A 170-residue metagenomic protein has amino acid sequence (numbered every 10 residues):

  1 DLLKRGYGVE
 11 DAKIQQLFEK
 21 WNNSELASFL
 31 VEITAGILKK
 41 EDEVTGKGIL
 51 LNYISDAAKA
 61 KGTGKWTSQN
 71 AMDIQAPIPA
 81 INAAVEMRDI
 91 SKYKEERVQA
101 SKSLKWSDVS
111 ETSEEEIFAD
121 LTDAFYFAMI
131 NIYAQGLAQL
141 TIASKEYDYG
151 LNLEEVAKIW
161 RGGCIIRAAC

Functional and structural regions predicted by a protein language model:
D1-C170: C-terminal substrate-binding/catalytic lobe of Rossmann-fold NAD(P)-dependent dehydrogenases
